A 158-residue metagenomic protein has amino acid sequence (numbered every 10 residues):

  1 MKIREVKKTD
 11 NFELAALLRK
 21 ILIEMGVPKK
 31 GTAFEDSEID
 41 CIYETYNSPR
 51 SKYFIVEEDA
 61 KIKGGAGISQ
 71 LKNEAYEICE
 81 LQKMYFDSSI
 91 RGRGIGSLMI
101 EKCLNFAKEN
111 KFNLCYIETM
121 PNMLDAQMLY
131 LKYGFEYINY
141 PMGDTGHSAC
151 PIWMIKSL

Functional and structural regions predicted by a protein language model:
M1-I3: Extreme N-terminal starter segment of soluble prokaryotic enzymes
E5-Q82, D87-S89, I100-K102, F106 (+2 more regions): Acetyl-CoA-dependent GNAT
K20, N113-Y116, M120-L158: C-terminal "cap" of GNAT-fold acetyltransferases
D87-R93, P121-N122: Active-site acidic-Proline motif in GNAT/NAT acetyltransferases
R93, E109-N113: Short coil/turn segments at alpha/beta junctions that flank glycine-rich nucleotide-binding fingerprints
